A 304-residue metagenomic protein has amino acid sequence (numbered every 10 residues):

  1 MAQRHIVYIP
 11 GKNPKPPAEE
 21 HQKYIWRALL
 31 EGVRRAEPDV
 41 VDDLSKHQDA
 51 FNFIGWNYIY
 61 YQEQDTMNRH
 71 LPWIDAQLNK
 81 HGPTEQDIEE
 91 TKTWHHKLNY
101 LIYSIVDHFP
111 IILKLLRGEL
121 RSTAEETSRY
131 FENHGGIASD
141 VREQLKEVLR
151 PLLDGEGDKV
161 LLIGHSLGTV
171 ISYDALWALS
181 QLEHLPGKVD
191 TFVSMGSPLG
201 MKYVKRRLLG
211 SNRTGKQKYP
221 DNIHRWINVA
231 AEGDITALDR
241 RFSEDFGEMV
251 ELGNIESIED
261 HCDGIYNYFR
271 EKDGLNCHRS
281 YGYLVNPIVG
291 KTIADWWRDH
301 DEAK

Functional and structural regions predicted by a protein language model:
M1-G55, Y61-D65, I112-I163, T169-K304: Lipid deacylating catalytic domains
D42-H95: N-terminal accessory alpha/beta regions
Q77-Y100, S257-R279: Repeat-unit-sized solenoid/scaffold elements
N79-I137: Extended, charge-rich helix/loop segments that form flexible, surface "patches" used to engage negatively charged
